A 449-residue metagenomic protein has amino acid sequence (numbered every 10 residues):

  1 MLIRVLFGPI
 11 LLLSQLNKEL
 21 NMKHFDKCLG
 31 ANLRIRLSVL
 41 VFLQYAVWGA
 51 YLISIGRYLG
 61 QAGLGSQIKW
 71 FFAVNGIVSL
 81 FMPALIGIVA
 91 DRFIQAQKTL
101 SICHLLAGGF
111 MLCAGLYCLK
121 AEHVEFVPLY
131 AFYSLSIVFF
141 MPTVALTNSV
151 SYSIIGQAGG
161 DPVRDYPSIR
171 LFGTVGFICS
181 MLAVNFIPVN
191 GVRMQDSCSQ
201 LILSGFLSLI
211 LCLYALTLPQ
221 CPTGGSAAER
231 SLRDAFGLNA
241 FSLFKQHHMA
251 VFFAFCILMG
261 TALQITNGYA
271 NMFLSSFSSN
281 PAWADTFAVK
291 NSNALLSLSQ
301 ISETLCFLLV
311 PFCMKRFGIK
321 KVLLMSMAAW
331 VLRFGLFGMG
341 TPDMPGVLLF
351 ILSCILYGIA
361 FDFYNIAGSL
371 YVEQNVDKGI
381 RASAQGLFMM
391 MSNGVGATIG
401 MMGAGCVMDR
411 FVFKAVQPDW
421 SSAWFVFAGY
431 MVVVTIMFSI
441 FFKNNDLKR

Functional and structural regions predicted by a protein language model:
M22-A31, Q220-F253: Juxtamembrane intracellular "pre-TM" segments in multi-pass secondary transporters
K23-V78, A250-F255, G260-N280: Helix-loop boundary and gating motifs at the non-cytosolic
W70-I88, S297-L309: Central cavity-lining transmembrane alpha-helices of secondary-active solute carriers, predominantly the Major
R92-L105, K315-M327: Cytoplasmic membrane-interface "Motif A"-like loop-to-helix N-cap segments of 12-TM Major Facilitator Superfamily
L105-H123, A329-D343: C-terminal ends and interior cores of transmembrane alpha-helices in multi-pass membrane transporters/permeases
A114-L119, S208-Q220, A423-R449: Multi-pass alpha-helical transporter architecture, strongest for 12-TM Major Facilitator/SLC carriers used
F186-F206, C406-M431: A membrane-interface helix-boundary motif in multi-pass transporters
K321-A367: C-terminal transmembrane helical hairpin of 12-TM major facilitator-type secondary transporters
